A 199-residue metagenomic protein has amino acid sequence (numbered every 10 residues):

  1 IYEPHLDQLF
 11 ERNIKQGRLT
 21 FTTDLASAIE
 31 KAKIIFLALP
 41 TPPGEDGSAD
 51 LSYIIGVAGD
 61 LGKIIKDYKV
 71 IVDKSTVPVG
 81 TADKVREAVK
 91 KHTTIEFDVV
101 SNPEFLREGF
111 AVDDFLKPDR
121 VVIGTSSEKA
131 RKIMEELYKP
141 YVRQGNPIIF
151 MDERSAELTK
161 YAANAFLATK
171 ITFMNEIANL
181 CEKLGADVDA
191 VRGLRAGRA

Functional and structural regions predicted by a protein language model:
I1-A199: Structural/interface elements that position substrates and couple domains in central-metabolism enzymes
